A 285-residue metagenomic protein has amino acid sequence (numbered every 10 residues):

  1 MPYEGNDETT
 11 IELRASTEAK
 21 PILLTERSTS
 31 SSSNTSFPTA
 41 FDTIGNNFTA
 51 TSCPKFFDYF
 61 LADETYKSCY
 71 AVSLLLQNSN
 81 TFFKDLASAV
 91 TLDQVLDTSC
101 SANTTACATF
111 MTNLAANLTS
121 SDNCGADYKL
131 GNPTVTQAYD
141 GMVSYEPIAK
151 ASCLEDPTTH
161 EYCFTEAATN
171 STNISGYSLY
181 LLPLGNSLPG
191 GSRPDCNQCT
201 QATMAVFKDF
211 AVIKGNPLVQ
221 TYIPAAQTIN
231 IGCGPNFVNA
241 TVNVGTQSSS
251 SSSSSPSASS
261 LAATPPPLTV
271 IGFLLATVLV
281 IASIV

Functional and structural regions predicted by a protein language model:
M1-A258, L279-V280: Mature extracellular/luminal domains of secreted and GPI-anchored eukaryotic proteins, especially small
S257-V285: Cleavable C-terminal sorting propeptides in eukaryotic secreted/cell-surface proteins
